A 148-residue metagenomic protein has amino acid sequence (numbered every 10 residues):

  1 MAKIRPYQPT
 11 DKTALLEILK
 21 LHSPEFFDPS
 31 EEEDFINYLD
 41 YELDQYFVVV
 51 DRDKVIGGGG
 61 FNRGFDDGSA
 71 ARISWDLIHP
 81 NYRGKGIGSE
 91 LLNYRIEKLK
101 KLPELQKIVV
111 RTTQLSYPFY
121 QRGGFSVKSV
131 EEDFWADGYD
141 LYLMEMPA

Functional and structural regions predicted by a protein language model:
M1-S30, V50, V55: Short amphipathic alpha-helix that is part of the acyltransferase structural core
Q8, H79, R111-T113: Residue-level recognition of the GNAT/N-acetyltransferase active site
F26-V48, G60: Active-site rim helix/loop that mediates acceptor-substrate recognition in acyltransferases
V48, K54-R63, R72, L77: Conserved beta-strand in the GNAT
R63-S74, R83, L102-E104, G138-D140: A conserved beta-turn-beta hairpin within the catalytic core of GNAT-like acetyltransferases that forms part
I78, G84-E97: Conserved acetyl-CoA-binding loop-helix of GNAT-fold acetyltransferases
L99-T112: Conserved GNAT acetyl-CoA-binding A-motif
V109-R111, Q121, S126-L143: Conserved catalytic-core motifs of GNAT/GCN5-like acyltransferases
